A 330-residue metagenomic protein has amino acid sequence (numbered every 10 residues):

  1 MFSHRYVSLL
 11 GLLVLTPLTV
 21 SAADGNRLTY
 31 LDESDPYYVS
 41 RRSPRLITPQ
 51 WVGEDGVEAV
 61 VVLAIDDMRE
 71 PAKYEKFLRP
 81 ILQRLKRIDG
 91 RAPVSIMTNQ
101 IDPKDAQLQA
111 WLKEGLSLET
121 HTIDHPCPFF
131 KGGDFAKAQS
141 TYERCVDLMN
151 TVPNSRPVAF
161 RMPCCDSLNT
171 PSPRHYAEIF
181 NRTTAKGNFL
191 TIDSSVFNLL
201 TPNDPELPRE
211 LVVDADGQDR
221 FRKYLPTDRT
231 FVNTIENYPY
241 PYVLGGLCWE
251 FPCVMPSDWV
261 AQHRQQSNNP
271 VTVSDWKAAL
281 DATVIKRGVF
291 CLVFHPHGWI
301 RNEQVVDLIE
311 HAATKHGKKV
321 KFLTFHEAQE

Functional and structural regions predicted by a protein language model:
M1-H4: N-terminal secretory signal peptides that target proteins for export/translocation
S8-P17: Bacterial N-terminal signal peptides
D24-S40, I47-T48, C165-T283: Active-site-adjacent pocket scaffolds in enzyme catalytic domains
R27-S117, P126-C127, L148, R156-S167 (+5 more regions): Active-site beta->alpha N-cap acidic-glycine motif
D35-L46, R87-D89, V94, T184-S194 (+1 more regions): C-terminal domain-boundary segment and adjacent tail
L78-L82, D105-Q109, Q139-M149, P173-A177 (+2 more regions): Generic structural signal for well-ordered alpha-helices, preferentially at hydrophobic/aromatic core positions
D124-A136: Surface-exposed, active-site-proximal loop segments in enzymatic domains
G133-S140, S267-V271: Alpha-helix N-cap and loop-to-helix initiation/capping positions
